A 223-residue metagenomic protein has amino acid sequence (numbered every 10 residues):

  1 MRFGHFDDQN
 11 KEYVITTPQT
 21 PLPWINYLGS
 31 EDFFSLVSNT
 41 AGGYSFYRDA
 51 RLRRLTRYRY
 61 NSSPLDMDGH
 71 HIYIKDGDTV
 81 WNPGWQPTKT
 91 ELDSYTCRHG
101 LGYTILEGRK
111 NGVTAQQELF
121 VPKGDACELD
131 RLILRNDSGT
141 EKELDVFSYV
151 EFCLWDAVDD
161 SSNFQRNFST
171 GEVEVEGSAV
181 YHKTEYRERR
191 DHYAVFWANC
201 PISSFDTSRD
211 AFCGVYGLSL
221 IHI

Functional and structural regions predicted by a protein language model:
M1-I221: Anionic coordination/interaction segments
